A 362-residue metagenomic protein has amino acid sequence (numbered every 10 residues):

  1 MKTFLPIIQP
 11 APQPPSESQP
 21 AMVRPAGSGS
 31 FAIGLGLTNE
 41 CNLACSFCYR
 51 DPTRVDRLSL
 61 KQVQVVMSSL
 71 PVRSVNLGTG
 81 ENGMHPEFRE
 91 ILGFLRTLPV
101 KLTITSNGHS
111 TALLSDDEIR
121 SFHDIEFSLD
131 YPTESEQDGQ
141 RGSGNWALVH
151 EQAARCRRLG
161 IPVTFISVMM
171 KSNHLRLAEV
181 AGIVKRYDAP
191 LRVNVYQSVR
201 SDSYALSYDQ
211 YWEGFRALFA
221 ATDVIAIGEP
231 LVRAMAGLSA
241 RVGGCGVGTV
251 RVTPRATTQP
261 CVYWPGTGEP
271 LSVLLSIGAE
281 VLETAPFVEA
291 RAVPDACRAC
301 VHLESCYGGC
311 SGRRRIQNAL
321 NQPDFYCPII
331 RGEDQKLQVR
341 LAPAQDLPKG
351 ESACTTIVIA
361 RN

Functional and structural regions predicted by a protein language model:
M1-P25, P294-N362: Radical SAM enzyme core and accessory elements
K2-S121: Conserved alpha-helical substructure of the radical SAM core
G34, T249, C297: Short hydrophobic/aromatic beta-strand element in the GNAT-like acyltransferase core that lines or flanks the acyl-donor
L58, E90-G93, K101, H123 (+2 more regions): Radical SAM enzyme [4Fe-4S]-AdoMet core and its adjacent flexible, acidic and glycine-rich loops/tails across
E81, H109, M170-K171, Q197-S198 (+1 more regions): Conserved beta-strand edge residues that scaffold enzyme active sites
D117, G139-Q140, R313: Residue-level signal for well-ordered alpha-helical positions
D209-L238, C261-G308, G312, I316-Q317 (+3 more regions): C-terminal accessory region of radical SAM enzymes
